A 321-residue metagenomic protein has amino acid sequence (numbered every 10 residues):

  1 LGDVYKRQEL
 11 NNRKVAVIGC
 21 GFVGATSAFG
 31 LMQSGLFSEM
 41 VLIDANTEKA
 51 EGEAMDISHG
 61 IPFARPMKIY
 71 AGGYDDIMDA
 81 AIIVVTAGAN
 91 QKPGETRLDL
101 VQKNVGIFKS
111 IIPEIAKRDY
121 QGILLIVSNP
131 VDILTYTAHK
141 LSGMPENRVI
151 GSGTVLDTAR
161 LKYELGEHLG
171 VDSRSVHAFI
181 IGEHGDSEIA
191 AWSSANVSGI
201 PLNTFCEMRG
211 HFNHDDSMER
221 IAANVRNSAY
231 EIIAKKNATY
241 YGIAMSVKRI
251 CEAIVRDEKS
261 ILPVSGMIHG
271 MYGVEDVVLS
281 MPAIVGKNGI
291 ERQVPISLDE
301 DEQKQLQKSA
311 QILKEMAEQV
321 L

Functional and structural regions predicted by a protein language model:
L1-Y5: Short, small-residue-biased leader/transition segments that mark boundaries at the very start of proteins
C20-G21: Glycine-rich Rossmann-fold phosphate-binding loop(s) that bind the pyrophosphate of adenine dinucleotide cofactors
G24-A25: N-terminal Rossmann-fold NAD(P) dinucleotide-binding loop
L31: Aromatic pocket-lining residues of Rossmann-like dinucleotide-binding sites
E39, I43-A81, E95, K314-Q319: Conserved N-terminal Rossmann-fold NAD(P) cofactor-binding segment
P62-I123: Rossmann-like NAD(P)-binding element
T96-K162: Rossmann-like NAD(P)(H) cofactor-binding subdomain of soluble oxidoreductases
S142-R148, D157-L321: C-terminal substrate-binding/catalytic lobe of Rossmann-fold NAD(P)-dependent dehydrogenases
